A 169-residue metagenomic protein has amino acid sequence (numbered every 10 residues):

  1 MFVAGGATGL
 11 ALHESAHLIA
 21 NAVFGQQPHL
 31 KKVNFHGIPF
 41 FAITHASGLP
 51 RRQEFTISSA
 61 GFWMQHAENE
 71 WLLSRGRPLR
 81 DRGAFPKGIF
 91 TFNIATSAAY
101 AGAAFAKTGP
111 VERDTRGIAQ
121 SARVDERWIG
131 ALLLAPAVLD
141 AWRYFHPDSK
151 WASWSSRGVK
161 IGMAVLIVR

Functional and structural regions predicted by a protein language model:
M1-R169: Hydrophobic alpha-helical membrane segments
